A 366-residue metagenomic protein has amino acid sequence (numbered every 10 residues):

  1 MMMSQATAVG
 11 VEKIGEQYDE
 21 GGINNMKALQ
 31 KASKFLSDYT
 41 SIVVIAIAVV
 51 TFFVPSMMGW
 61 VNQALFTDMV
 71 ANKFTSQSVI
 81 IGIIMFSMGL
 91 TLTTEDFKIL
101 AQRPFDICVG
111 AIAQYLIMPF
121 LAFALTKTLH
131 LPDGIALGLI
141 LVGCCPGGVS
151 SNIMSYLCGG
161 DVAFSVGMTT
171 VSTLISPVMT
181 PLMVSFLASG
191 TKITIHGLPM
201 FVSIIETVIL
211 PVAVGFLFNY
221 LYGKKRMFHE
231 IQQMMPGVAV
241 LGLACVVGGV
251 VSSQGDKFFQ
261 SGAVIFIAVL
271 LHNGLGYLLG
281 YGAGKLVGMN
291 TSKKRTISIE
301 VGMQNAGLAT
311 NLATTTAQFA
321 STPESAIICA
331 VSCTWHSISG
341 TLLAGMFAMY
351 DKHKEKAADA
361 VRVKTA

Functional and structural regions predicted by a protein language model:
M2-A366: Alpha-helical transmembrane segments of multi-pass small-molecule/ion transporters
